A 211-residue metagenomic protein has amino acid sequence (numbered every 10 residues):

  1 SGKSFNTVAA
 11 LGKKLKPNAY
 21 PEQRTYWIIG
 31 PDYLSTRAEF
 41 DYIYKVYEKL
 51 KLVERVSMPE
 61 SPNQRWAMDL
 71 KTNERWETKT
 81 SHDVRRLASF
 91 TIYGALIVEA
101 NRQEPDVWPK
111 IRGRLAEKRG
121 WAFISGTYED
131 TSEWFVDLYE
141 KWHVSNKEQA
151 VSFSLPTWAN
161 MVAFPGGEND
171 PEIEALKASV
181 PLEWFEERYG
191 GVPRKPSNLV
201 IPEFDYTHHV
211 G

Functional and structural regions predicted by a protein language model:
S1-E60: Conserved P-loop
P21-Q23, I92, R119: A general structural motif
L34-Y93: Inter-Walker segment of RecA-like/P-loop motor cores
L50, S57, A67-K71, E140-E148 (+1 more regions): Short, conserved catalytic or adaptor-binding loops enriched in Gly and charged residues
V98-A100: Walker B catalytic acidic pair
R102-V180: ASCE P-loop NTPase helicase motor core
N160-G211: ATPase catalytic-site recognition across NTP-hydrolyzing enzymes
